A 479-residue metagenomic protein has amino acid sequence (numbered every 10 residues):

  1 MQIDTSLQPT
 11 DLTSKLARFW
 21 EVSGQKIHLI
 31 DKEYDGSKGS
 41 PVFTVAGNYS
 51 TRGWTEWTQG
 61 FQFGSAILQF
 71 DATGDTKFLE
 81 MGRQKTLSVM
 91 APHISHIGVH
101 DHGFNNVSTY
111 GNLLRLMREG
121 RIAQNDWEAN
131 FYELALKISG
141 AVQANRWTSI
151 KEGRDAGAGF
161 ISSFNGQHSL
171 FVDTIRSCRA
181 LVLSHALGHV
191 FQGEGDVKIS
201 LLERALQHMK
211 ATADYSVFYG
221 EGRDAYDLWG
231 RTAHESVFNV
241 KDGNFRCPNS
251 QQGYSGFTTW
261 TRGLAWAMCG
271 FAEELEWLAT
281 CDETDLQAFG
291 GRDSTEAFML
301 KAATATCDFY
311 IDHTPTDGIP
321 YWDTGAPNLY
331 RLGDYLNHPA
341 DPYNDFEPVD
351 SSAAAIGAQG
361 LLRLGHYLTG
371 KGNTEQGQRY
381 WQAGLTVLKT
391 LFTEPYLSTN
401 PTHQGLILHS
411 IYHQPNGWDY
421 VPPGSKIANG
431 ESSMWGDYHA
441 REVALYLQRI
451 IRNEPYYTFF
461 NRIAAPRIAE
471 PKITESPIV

Functional and structural regions predicted by a protein language model:
M1-V479: Glycan-recognition and catalytic cores of secretory/periplasmic carbohydrate-active enzymes
